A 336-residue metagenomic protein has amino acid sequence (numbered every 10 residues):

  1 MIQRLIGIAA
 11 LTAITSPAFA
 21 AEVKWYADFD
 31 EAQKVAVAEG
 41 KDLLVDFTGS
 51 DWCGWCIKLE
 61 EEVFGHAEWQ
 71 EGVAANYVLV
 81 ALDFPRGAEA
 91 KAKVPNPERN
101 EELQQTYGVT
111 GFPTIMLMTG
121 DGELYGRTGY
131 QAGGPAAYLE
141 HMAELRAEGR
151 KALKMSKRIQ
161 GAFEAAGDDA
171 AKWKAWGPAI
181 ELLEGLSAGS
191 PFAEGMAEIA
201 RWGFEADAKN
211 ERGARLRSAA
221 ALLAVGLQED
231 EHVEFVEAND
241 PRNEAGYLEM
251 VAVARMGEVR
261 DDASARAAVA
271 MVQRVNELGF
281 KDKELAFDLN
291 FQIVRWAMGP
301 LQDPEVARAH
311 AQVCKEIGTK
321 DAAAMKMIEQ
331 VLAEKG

Functional and structural regions predicted by a protein language model:
M1-R4: Positively charged n-region of N-terminal signal peptides that target proteins for export
I6-S16: Bacterial N-terminal signal peptides
S16-E22: Sec/Tat signal peptide C-region and signal peptidase I cleavage site
E22-A27, T48-G49, E62-E98, F112: Thiol-based oxidoreductase modules, predominantly thioredoxin-like and allied folds used for disulfide exchange
W25-L43, V73: A short beta-strand-turn-helix
E39-C53, L79: Short active-site neighborhood of thiol/selenol oxidoreductases, capturing the structured segment around
E62-F64, E68, E102-K151: Non-catalytic, surface beta->alpha helical segment in thiol-disulfide oxidoreductase systems
F163-G336: Oxidative protein folding and maturation machinery
